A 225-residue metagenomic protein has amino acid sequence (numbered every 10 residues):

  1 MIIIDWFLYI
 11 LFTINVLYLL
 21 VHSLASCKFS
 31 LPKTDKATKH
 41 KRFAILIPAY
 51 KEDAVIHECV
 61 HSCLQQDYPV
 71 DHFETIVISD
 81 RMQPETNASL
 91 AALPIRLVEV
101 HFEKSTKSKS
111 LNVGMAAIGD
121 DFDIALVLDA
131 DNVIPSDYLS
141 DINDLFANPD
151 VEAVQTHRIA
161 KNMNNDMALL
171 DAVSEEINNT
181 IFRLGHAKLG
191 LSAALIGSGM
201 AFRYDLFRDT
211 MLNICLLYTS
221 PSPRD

Functional and structural regions predicted by a protein language model:
M1-K39, L90: N-terminal membrane-anchoring/stem segments of glycan-assembly enzymes
R42-A44, E74: Cell-envelope/extracellular polymer assembly enzymes that use nucleotide-activated donors
H61-H72: Short, acidic, metal-binding catalytic loop of nucleotide-sugar glycosyltransferases
I78-N87, F102-K104: A conserved acidic beta->alpha catalytic loop
E99-S110, F122, S136-L216: Long helical/loop segments within the catalytic core of UDP-sugar-dependent glycosyltransferases, especially the large
N112-I124: Active-site nucleotide-sugar/metal-binding loop of Leloir-type enzymes
F122-V133: Short beta-strand-to-loop acidic/aromatic patch adjacent to the donor-nucleotide binding site
Y218-D225: Conserved small/polar residues in nucleotide/adenosyl-binding loops
